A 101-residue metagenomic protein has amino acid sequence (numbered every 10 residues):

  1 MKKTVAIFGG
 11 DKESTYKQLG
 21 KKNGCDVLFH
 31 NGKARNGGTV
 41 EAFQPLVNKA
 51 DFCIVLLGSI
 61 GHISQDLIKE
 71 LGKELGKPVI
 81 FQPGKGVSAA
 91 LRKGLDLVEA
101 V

Functional and structural regions predicted by a protein language model:
M1-V27, V40-A42: Redox- and metal-dependent alpha/beta enzyme cores, enriched for Fe-S-associated oxidoreductases and cofactor-handling
Q18-K21, Q65-K73: Short, aromatic/basic amphipathic alpha-helical patches
H30-G37, P83-K85: Short beta->alpha junction loops
R35-Q44, A90-L91: Structural motif
A50: An anion/phosphate-binding loop that grips the pyrophosphate of nucleotide cofactors and donors
G61-I63: Short glycine-rich, flexible loops that bind phosphorylated cofactors or substrates
G72-V101: Ser/Thr/Gly-rich flexible loops in soluble cytosolic domains mediating phosphotransfer, phosphorylation
